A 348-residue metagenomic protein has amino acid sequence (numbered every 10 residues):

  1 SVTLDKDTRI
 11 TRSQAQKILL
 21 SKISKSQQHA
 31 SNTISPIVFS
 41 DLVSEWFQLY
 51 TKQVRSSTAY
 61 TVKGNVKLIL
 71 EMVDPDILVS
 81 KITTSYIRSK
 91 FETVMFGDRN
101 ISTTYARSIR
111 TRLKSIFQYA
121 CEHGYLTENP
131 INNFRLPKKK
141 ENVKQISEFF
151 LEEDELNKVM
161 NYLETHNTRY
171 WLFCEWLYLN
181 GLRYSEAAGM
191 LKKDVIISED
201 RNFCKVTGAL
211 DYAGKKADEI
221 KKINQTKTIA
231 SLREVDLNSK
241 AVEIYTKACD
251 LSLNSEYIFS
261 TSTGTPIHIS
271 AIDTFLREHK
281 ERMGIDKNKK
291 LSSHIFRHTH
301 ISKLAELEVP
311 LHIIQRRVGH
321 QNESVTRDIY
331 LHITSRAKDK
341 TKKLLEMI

Functional and structural regions predicted by a protein language model:
S1-T33, T228: Short, surface-exposed polybasic/aromatic micro-patch for ligand or macromolecular engagement
T8-T11, F47-Y125, P266-H268, D286-S292: N-terminal core-binding DNA-recognition domain of tyrosine site-specific recombinases/integrases
S80, L126-E128, K139-N161, K205-T207 (+2 more regions): DNA breakage-rejoining catalytic core of tyrosine-based enzymes
G97, T111, L177-L179, A305-E306: Short amphipathic helical patch at the helix-1/turn junction of helix-turn-helix
R107, E122, L126, N132-Y184 (+3 more regions): Basic, Lys/Arg- and aromatic-enriched nucleic-acid-binding interface segment
N161-Y170, N180, V235, C249-Y257 (+3 more regions): Short, basic (Lys/Arg/His-rich) helix/loop patches that form interaction surfaces in the mid-to-C-terminal regions
G189-V195, Q315-Q321, I329-H332: A short, basic/aromatic helix-end/turn motif that makes direct DNA contacts
K216-D218, L307, D328-I348: DNA/chromatin major-groove-contacting recognition/catalytic segments
